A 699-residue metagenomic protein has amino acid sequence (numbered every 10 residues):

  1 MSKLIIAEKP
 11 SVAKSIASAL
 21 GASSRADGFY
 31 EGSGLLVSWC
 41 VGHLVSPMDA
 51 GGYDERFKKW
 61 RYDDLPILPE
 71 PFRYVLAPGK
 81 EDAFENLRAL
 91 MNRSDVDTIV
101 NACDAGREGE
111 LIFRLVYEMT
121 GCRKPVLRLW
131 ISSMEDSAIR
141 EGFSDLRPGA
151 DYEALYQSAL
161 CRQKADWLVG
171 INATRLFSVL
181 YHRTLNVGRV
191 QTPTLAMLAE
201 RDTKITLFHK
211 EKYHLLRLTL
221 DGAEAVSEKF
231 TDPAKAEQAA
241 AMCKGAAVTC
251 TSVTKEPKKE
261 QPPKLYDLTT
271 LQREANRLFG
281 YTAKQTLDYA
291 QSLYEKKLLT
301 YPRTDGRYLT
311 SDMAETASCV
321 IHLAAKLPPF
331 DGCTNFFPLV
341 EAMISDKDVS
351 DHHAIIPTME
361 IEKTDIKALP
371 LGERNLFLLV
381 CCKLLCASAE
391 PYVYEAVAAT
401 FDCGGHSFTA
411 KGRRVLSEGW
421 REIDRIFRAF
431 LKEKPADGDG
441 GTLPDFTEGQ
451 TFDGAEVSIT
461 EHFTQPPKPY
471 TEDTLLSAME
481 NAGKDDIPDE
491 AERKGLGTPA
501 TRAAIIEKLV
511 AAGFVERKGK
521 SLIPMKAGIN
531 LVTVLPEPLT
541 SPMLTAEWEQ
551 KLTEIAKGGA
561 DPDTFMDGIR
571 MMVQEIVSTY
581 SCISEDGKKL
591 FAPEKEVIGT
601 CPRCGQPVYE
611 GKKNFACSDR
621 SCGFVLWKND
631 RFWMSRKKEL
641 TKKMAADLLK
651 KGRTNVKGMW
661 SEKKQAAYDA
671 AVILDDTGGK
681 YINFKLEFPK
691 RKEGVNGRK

Functional and structural regions predicted by a protein language model:
M1-Q163, W167, P338, P466: Intrinsically disordered, low-complexity regulatory segments
M1-S2, A102-A105, H182-T184, K255-K264 (+3 more regions): Conserved short loop/turn motifs at secondary-structure junctions
S2-L4, K80, M91, T174 (+3 more regions): Basic, low-complexity terminal or inter-domain segments flanking catalytic cores
P10-A17, G34-V37, V41, A77-R88 (+19 more regions): Amphipathic alpha-helical transducer elements in NTP-driven molecular machines
E31-S33, T219-A223, D402-H406, K664: Short strand-coil-strand connectors
F72, S94, D136-L220, K255-K259: C-terminal or mid-to-C-terminal helical accessory/interaction module adjacent to the motor/catalytic core
A150, P233-Y266, Q272: Metal- or metallocofactor-binding catalytic centers and their adjacent structured scaffolds across diverse enzyme
